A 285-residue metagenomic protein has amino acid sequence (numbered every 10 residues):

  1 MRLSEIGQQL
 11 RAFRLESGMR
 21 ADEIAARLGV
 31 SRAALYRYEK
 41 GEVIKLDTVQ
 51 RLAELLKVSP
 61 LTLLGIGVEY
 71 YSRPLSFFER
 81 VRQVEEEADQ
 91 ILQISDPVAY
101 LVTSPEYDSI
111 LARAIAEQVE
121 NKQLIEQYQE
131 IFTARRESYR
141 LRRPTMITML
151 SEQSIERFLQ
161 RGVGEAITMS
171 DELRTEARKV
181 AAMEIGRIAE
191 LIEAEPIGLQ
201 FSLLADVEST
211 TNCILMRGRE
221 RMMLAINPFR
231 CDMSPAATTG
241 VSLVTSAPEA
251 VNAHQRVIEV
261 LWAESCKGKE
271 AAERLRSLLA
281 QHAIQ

Functional and structural regions predicted by a protein language model:
M1-F77: Basic, Lys/Arg-rich alpha-helical nucleic-acid-recognition elements, primarily the DNA-binding modules of transcription
I6, A25, S31-A33, A88 (+4 more regions): Short, well-ordered helical secondary-structure segments
L10, R20-A21, Y38, E87 (+3 more regions): Residues at structural and domain junctions
V30, V49-R51, L56-S59, P74-F78 (+5 more regions): Alpha-helix boundary/interfacial micro-motifs
S31, K45-L46, L56-S59, Y70-R73 (+4 more regions): Short, surface-exposed, charged/polar-biased interaction segments
K40, Q50-R51, L61-G65, F78-E79 (+5 more regions): Alpha-helix boundary/capping detector
I66-P97: Short, charged recognition helix plus adjacent turn of helix-turn-helix-like nucleic-acid-binding domains
Q93-I284: Hydrophobic protein-protein interaction segments
